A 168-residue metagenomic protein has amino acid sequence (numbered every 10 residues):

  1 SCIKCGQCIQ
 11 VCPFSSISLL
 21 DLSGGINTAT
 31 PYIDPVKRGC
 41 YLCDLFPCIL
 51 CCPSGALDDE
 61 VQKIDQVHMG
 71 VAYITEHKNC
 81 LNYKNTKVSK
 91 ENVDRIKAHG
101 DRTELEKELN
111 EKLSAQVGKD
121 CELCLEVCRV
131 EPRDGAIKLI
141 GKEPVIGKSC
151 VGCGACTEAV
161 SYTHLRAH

Functional and structural regions predicted by a protein language model:
S1-S15, D34-G55, T75-G100, E104-P132 (+1 more regions): Cysteine-centered iron-sulfur cluster-binding motifs in ferredoxin-type domains/subunits of redox enzymes
L20-L22, C51, A56-V61: Flexible linker/context regions in extracytoplasmic redox proteins
L22-G24, K63-Y73: Flexible hinge/switch segments at interdomain interfaces of large molecular machines
N27-D34: Extracytoplasmic beta-rich ectodomain segments of secreted or membrane-anchored proteins
D59-H68, I140, V151: Polybasic, low-complexity binding patches
R133-L139, E143: Cys/His-clustered metal-coordination modules, chiefly Zn-binding fingers
T163-H168: Conserved small/polar residues in nucleotide/adenosyl-binding loops
